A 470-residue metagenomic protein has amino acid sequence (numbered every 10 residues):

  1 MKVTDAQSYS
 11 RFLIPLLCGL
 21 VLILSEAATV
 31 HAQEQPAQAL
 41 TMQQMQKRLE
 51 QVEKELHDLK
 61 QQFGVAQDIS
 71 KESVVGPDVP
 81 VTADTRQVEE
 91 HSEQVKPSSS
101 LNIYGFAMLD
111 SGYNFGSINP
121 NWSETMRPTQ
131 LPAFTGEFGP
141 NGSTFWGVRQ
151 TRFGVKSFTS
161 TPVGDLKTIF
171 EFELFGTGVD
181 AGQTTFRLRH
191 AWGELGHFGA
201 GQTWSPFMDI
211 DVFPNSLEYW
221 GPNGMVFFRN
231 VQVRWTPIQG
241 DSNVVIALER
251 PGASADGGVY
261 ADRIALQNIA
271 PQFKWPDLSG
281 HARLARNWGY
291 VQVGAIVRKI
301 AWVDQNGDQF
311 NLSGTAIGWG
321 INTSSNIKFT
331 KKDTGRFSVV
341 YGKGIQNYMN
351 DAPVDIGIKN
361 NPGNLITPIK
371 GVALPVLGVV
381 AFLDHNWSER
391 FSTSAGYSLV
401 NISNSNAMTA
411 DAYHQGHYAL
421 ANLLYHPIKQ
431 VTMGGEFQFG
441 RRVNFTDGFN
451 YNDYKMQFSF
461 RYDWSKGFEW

Functional and structural regions predicted by a protein language model:
M1-F12: N-terminal secretory signal peptides that target proteins for export/translocation
V21-H31: C-terminal segment of classical bacterial N-terminal signal peptides
V30-W122, W470: N-terminal periplasmic/intermembrane-space "pro-region" immediately following the signal or transit peptide
V88-G257, Q272-Y290, N326-T330, T334-N347: Outer membrane beta-barrel
N114-I118, V179-A181, D209-F213, A253-G258 (+6 more regions): Outer-membrane beta-barrel proteins
G142-F145, A181-T185, G221-F227, N268-K274 (+5 more regions): Replace "Gram-negative outer membrane beta-barrel proteins" with "bacterial and organellar outer membrane beta-barrel
R286-Y413, W470: Detector for outer-membrane/organellar transmembrane beta-barrel domains, recognizing the amphipathic beta-strand
Y451-W470: Outer-membrane beta-barrel "beta-signal"
